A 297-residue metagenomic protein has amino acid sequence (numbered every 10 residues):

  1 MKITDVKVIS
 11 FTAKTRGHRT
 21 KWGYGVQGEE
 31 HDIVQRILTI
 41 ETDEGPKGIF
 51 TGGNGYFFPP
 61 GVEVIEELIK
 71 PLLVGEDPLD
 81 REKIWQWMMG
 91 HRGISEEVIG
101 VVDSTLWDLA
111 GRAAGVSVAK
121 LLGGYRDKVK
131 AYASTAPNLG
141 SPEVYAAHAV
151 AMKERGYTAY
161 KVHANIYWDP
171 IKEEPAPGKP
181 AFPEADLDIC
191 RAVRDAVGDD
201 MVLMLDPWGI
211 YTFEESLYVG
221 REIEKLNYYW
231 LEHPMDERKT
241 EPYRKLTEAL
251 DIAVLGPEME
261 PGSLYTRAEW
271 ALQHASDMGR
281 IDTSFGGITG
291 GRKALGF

Functional and structural regions predicted by a protein language model:
M1-E44, I49, G53: Structured beta-strand/loop patches that form or line metal/cofactor-binding pockets in enzymes
I3, G45, I69, V102 (+5 more regions): Conserved, mostly hydrophobic/aromatic
V26-H31, G93-I94, E154: Short Gly/Pro-enriched turn/cap motifs at secondary-structure boundaries
E41-A113: Metal- or metallocofactor-binding catalytic centers and their adjacent structured scaffolds across diverse enzyme
D43, I49, A113-V116, A147 (+2 more regions): Ligand-binding pocket scaffold of soluble enzyme catalytic domains
E97, V101-N138, R155: Glycine-rich, aromatic-flanked loop segments that form ligand/cofactor-binding clefts across common enzyme folds
K128-V129, A133-L250: Metal-dependent enolase-superfamily TIM-barrel catalytic cores that perform enediolate-based chemistry
R238-F297: Catalytic alpha/beta core domains of metabolic enzymes, predominantly
